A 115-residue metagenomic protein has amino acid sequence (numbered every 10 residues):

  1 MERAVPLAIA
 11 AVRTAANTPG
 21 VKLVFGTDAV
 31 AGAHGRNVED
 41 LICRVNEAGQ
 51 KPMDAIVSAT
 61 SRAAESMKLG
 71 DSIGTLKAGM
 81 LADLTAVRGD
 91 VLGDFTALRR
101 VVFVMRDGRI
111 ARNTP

Functional and structural regions predicted by a protein language model:
E2-D90: His/Asp/Glu-enriched, well-ordered alpha-helical/loop segment that forms or immediately abuts the divalent-metal
G93: Small/polar (Gly/Ser/Thr/Ala-rich) solvent-exposed segments that form structured loops/beta-strands/short helices used
V104: Short aromatic-centered micro-motifs
